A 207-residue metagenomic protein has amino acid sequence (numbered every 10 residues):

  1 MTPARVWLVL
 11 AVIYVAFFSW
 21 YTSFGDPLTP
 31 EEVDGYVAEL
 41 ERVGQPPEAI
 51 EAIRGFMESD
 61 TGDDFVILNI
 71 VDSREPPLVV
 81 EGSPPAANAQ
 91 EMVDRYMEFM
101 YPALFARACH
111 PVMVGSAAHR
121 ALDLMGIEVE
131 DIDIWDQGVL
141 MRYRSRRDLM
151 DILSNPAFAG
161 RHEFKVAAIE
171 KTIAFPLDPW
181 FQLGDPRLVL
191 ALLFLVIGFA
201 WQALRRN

Functional and structural regions predicted by a protein language model:
T2-W135, D178-N207: Short S/T/G/P-rich N-terminal loop/turn motif that feeds into the first structured element of a domain
V79-V80, S145-R161: Short amphipathic alpha-helices within nucleic acid-binding modules
P102, A106, D151, G160-E163 (+1 more regions): Charged/polar, solvent-exposed surface patches and flexible loops
F105-C109, R144, S154-A157, E170: Sec-exported extracytoplasmic/periplasmic mature domains
E128, D133-R142, R146, M150: Acidic, glycine-rich flexible loop segments
G160-L188: Short, aromatic-rich amphipathic segments at membrane interfaces that lie adjacent to a transmembrane helix or signal
